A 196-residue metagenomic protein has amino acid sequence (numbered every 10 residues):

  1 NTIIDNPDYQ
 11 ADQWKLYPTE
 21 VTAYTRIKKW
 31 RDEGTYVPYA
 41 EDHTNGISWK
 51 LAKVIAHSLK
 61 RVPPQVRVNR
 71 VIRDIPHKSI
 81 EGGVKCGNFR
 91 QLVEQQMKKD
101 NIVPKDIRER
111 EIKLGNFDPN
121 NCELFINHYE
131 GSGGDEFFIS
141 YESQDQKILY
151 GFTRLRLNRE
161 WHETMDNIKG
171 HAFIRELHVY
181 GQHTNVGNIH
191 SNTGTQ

Functional and structural regions predicted by a protein language model:
N1-D166, R175, S191-G194: C-terminal scaffold of the Radical SAM
I168-Q196: Acyl-donor binding region in acyl/amide transferases
